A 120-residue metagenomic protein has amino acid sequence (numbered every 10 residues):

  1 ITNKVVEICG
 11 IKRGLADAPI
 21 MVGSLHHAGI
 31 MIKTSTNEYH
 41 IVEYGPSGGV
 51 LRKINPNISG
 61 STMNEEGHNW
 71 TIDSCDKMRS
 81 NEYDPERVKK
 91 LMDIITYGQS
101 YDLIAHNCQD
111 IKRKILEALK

Functional and structural regions predicted by a protein language model:
I1-D110, I115-K120: Non-catalytic ligand/cofactor/substrate-binding and regulatory segments of enzyme domains
